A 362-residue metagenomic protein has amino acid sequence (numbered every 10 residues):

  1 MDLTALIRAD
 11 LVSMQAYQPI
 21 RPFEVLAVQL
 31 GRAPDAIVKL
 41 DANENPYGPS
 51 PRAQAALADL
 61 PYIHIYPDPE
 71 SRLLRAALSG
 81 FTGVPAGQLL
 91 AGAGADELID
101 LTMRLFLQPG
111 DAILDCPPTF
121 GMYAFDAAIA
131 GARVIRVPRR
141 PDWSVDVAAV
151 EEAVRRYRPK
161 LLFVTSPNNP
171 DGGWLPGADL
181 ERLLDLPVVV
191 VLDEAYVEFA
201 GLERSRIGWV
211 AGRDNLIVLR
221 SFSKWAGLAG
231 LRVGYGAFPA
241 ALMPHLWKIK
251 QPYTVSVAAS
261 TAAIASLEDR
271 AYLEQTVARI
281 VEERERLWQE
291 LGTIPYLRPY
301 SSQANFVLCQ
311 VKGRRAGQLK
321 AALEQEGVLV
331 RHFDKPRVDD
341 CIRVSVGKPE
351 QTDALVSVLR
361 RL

Functional and structural regions predicted by a protein language model:
D2-D96, L101: N-terminal small-domain helix-loop-helix segment of the aminotransferase-like
D35-A36, P85-L89, P109-A112, E194 (+2 more regions): Short acidic capping loops at alpha-helix termini that bridge into adjacent secondary structure
S50, N215-Y300: PLP-dependent aminotransferase class I/II
Y66, A321-E326, R331, K335-L362: PLP-dependent enzyme catalytic core of the Aspartate aminotransferase-like
L105-V164: PLP-dependent aminotransferase-like
A128, S144-Y157, P170-V190, E194-L228: Active-site pre-lysine segment of PLP-dependent enzymes
I280-V281, E285, L291-E326, I342: Conserved PLP-binding catalytic core of the aspartate aminotransferase-like
